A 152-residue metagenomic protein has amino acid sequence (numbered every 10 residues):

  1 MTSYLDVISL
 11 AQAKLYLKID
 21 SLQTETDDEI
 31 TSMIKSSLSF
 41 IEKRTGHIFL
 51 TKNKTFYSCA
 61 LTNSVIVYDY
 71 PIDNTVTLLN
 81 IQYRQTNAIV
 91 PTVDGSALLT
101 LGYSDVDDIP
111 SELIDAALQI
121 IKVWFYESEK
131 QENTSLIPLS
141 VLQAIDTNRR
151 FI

Functional and structural regions predicted by a protein language model:
M1-I152: Divalent metal-cofactor coordination and adjacent catalytic microenvironments
